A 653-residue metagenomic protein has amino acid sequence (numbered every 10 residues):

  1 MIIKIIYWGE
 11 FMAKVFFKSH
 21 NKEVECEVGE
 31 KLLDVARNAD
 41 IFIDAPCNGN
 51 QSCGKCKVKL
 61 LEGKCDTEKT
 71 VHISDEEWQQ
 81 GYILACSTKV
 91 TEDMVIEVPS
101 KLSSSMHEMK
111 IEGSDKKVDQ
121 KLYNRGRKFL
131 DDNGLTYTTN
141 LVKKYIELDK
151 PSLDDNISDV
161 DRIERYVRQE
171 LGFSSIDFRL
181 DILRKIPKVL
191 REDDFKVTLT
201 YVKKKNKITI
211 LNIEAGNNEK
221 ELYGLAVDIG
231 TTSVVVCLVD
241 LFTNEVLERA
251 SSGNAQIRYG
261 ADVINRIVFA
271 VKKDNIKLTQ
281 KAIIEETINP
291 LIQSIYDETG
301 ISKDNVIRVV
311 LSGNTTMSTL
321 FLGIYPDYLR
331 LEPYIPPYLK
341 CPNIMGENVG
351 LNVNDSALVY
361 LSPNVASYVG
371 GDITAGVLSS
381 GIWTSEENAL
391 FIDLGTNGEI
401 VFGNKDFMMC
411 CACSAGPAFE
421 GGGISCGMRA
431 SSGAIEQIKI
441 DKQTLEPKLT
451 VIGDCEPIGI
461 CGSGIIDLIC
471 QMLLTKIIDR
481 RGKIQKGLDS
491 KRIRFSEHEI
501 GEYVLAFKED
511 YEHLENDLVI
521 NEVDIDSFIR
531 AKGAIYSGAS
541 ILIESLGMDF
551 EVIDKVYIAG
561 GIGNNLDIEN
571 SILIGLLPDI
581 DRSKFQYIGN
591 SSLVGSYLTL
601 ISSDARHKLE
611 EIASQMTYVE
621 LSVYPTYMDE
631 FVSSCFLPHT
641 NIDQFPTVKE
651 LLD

Functional and structural regions predicted by a protein language model:
F42-D66, D75-E92: Local cysteine-cluster metal-coordination motifs and their immediate loop/turn environment, predominantly Fe-S cluster
K69-Y223: Fe-S ferredoxin-like electron-transfer domains and their immediately adjacent linker/connector regions across
K101-P151, L358-T374, L598-D653: Acidic, glycine/GT-rich loop-and beta-edge segments that sit at the periphery of enzyme/chaperone cores
V227-T231, V236-L238, N244-I264, D327-N343 (+3 more regions): Glycine-rich phosphate-binding loop of actin/hexokinase-like ATP-binding domains
A255-E298, G423, A434-K439, S527-R530 (+1 more regions): N-terminal phosphate-binding loop and adjacent alpha-helix
T287-E298, I373-G376, S380, I529-E551: Phosphate/ATP-binding catalytic cores across multiple sugar-kinase/actin-like superfamilies, primarily ASKHA
V306-I307, L320-A375, F419-I424: Glycine-rich phosphate-binding loop and adjoining helix at the ATP-binding site of ATP-dependent phosphoryl-transfer
N404-D406, M548-I612: Catalytic phosphate/nucleotide-handling subdomain of diverse soluble enzymes
